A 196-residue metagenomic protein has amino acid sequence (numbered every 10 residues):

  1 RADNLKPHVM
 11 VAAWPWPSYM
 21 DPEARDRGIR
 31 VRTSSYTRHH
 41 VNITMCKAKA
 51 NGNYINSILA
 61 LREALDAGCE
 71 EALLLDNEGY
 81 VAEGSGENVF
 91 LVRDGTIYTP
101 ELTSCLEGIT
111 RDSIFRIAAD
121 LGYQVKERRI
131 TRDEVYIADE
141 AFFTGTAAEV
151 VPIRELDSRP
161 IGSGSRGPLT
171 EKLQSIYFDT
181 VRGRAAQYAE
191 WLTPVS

Functional and structural regions predicted by a protein language model:
R1-S196: Helix-start/capping segments and mature chain N-termini
